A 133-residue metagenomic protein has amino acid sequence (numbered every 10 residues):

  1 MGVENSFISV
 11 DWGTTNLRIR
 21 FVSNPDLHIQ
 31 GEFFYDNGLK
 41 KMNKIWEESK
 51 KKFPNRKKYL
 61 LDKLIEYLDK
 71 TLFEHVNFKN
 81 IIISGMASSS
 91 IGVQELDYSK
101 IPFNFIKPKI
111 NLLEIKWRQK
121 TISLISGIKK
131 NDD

Functional and structural regions predicted by a protein language model:
M1-N5: Short, Lys/Arg-enriched, disordered terminal segments
S6-F7, N80: Structural motif
F7-S9, T14-N55: Short glycine-rich, Thr/Ser-proximal phosphate-binding strand/loop in the N-terminal lobe of ATP-dependent enzymes
D11, D26, D36, D62 (+3 more regions): Acidic-enriched, low-complexity/disordered segments with a strong bias for Aspartate over Glutamate
E48-K50, Y67-E114, R118-D132: Short beta-strand-loop/turn "lid" adjacent to the catalytic site in phosphate-handling enzymes
N55-K63: Alpha/propeptide regions of enzymes that mature by internal proteolysis
